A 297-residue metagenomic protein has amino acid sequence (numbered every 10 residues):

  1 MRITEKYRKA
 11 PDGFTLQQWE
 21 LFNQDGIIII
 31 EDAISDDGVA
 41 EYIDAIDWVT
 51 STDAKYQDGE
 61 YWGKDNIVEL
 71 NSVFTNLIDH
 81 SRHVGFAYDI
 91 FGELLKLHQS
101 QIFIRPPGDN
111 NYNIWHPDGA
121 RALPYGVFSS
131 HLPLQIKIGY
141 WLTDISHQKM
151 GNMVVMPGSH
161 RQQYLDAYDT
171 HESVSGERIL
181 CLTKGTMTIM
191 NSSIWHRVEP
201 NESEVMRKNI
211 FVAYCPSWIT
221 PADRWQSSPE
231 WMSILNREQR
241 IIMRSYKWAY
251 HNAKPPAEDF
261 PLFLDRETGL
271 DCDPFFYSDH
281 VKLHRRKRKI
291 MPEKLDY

Functional and structural regions predicted by a protein language model:
M1-D25, I30-F128: Non-heme Fe(II)-dependent double-stranded beta-helix
I29-I30, I138-Y140, T188-M190: Short hydrophobic-aromatic micro-motifs
S35-D36, F103-R105, A120, I145-H147 (+3 more regions): Short, solvent-exposed loop/turn segments at secondary-structure junctions
V73, F86, I138-W141, R197: Short, hydrophobic/aromatic alpha-helical segments in well-folded domains
Q99-I102, I138-Y140, I210-Y214: A structural signal for short, well-ordered beta-strand segments
D109-C181, T220-Q226: Catalytic core of non-heme Fe(II) oxygenases with the double-stranded beta-helix
Q162-I189, S193-I194, E199-Y297: Conserved double-stranded beta-helix
